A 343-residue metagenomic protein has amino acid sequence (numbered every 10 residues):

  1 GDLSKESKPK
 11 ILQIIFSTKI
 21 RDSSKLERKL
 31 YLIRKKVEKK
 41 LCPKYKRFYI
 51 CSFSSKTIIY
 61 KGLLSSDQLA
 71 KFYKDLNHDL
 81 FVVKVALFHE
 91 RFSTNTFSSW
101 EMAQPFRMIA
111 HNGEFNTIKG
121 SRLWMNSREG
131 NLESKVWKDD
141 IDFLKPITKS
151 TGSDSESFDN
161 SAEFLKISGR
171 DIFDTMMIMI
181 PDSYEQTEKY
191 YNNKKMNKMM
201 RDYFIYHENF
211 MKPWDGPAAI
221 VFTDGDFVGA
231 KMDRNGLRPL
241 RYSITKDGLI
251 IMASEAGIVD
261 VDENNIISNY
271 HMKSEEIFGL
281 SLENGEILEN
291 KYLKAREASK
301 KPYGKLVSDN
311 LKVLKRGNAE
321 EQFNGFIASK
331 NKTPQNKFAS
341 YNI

Functional and structural regions predicted by a protein language model:
G1-I343: Conserved short alpha-helical segments that host acidic/polar catalytic motifs at enzyme active sites
